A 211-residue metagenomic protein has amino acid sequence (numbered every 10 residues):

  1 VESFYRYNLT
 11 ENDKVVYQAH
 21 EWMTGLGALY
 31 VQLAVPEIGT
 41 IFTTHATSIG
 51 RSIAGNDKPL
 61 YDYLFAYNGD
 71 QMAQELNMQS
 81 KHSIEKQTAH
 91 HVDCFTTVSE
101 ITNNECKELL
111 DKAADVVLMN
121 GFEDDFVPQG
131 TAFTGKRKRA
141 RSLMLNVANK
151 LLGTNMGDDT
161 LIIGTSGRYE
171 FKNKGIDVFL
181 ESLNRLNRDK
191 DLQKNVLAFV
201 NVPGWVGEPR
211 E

Functional and structural regions predicted by a protein language model:
V1-E211: Catalytic cores of nucleotide-sugar-dependent glycosyltransferases that transfer UDP/GDP/TDP-activated
